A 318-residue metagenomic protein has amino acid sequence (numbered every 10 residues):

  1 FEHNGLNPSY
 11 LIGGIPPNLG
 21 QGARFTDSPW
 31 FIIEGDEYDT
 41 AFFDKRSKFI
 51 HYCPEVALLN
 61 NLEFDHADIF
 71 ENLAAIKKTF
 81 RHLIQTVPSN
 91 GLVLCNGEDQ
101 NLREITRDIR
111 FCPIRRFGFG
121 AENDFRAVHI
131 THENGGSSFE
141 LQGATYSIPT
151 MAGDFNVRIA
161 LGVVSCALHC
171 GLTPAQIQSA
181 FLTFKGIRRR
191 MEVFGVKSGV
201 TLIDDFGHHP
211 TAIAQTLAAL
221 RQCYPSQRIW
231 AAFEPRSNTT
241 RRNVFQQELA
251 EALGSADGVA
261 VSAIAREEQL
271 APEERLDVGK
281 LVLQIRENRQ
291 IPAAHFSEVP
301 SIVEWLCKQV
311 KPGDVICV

Functional and structural regions predicted by a protein language model:
H3-L6, N18-G20, I32, D39 (+2 more regions): Acidic, Mg2+-coordinating active-site environments of NTP-dependent enzymes
L11-I12, I32-E34, N96, A232-E234 (+1 more regions): Short beta-strand segments
F25-D27: Conserved motor-coupling elements within RecA-like helicase/translocase cores
P29-W30, E55, D257, D314: Conserved acidic residues
E37-T40, E63-F64, D99, G207-H208 (+2 more regions): Short, glycine/acidic-enriched loop or turn micro-motifs at the edges of active sites
D39-C53, T211-L220: Switch II of P-loop NTPase G domains
F42-D44, A67-A74, T240-N243, L270-E273: Glycine/threonine-rich flexible loop motifs
R81, I109-P113, G135, G153 (+1 more regions): ATP-dependent carboxylate-amine ligase
